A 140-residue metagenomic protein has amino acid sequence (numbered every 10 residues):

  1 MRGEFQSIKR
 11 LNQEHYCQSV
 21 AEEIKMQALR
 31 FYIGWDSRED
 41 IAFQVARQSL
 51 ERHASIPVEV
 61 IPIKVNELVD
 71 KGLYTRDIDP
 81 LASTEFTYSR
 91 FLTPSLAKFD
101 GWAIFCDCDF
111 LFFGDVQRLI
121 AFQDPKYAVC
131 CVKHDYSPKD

Functional and structural regions predicted by a protein language model:
G3-E4, E23: Absolute N-terminal positional cue centered near the fourth residue
E23-D140: Glycosyltransferase catalytic domains, chiefly GT-A lineage
